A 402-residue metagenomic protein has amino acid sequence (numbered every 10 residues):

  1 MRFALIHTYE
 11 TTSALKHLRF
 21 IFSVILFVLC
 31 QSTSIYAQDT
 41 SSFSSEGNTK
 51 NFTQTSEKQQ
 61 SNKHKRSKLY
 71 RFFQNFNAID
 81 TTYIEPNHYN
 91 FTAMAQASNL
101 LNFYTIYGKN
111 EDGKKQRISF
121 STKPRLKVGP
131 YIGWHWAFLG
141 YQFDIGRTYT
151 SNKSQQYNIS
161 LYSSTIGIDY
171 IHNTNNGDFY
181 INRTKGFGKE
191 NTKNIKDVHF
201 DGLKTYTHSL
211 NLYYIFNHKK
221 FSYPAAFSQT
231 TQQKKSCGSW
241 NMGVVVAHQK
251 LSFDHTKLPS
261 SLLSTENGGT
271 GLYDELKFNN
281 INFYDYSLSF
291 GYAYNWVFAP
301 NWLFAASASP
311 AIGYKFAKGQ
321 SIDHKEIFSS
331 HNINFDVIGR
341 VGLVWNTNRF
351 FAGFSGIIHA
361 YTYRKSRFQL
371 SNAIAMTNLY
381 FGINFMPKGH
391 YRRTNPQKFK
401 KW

Functional and structural regions predicted by a protein language model:
T33-P86, K388-W402: Sec-dependent signal peptide cleavage junction
N87-A93, L126, H135-A137, Q155 (+6 more regions): Outer-envelope beta-barrel architecture signal
Y89, T122-V128, S151-Q155, Y162 (+5 more regions): Residues that define the transmembrane beta-barrel architecture of outer-membrane proteins
A95, V128-W134, Y157-S163, L210-F216 (+5 more regions): Residues on the lipid-exposed face of transmembrane beta-strands in outer-membrane beta-barrel proteins
A97-F103, W134-F138, F143-R147, S163-T165 (+7 more regions): Transmembrane beta-strands of outer-membrane beta-barrel pores
S98-N102, I106-E111, R117, I171-N211 (+1 more regions): Outer-membrane beta-barrel translocator/channel fold
K114-Q116, Q142-G146, K193-D201, F227-S228 (+3 more regions): Extracellular loop and loop/strand-boundary signature of outer-membrane beta-barrel proteins
S209-L212, A373-W402: Outer-membrane beta-barrel "beta-signal"
